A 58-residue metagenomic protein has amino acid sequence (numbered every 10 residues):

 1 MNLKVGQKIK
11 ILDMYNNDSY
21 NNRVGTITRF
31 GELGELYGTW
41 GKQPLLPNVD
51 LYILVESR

Functional and structural regions predicted by a protein language model:
V5-R58: Basic/aromatic-rich interaction segments and small domains that mediate binding to polyanionic partners
